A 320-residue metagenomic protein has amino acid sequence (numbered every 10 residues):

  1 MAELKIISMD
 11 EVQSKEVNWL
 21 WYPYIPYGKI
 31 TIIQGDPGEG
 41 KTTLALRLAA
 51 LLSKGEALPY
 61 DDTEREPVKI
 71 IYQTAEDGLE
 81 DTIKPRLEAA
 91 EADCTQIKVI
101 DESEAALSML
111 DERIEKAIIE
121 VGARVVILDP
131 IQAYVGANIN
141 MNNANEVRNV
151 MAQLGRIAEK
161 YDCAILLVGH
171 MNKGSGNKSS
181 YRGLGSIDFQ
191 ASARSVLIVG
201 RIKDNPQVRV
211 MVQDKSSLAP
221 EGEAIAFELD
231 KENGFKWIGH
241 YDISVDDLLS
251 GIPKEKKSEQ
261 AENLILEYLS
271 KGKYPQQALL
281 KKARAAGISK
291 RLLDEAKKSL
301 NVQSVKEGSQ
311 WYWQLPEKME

Functional and structural regions predicted by a protein language model:
M1-L20: N-terminal pre-Walker A segment at the start of P-loop NTPase domains
A2-I6, I119-G122, K160-Y161, I202-E320: C-terminal regions of RecA-like/P-loop NTPase motor modules
E16, L20-Y22, P26, P37-E39 (+9 more regions): Conserved inter-motif catalytic segment of the P-loop NTP-binding fold
I32, G38, T43, R65 (+4 more regions): Phosphate-binding/switch region of NTP-binding enzymes
L44, L48: Hydrophobic positions on the alpha1 helix immediately C-terminal to the Walker A/P-loop
S53: Gly/Ala-rich phosphate-binding loop of Rossmann-like dinucleotide-binding domains, activating on the conserved
Q96-K98, S195, Q303: Conserved beta-strand segments of alpha/beta enzyme cores
